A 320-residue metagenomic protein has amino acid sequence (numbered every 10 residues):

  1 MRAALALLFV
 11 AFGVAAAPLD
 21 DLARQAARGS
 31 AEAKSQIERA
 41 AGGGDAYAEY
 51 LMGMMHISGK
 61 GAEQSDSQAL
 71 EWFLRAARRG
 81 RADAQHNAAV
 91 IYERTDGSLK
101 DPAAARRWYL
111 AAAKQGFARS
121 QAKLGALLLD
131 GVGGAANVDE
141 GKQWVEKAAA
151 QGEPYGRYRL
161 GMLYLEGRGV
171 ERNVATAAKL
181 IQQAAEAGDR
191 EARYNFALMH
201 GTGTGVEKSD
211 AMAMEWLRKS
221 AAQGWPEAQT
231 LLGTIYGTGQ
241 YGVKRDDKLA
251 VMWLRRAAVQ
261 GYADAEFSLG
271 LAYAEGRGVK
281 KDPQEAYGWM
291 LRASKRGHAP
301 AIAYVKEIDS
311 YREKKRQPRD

Functional and structural regions predicted by a protein language model:
A11-G13: N-terminal signal peptide c-region/cleavage motif recognized by signal peptidases
L19, Y50, E71, H86 (+10 more regions): TPR/TPR-like alpha-solenoid signature
L19-D21, Q25, A40, L51-S58 (+10 more regions): Hydrophobic face of amphipathic alpha-helices that form TPR/SEL1-like repeat modules and related alpha-solenoid
R28-E32, E63-W72, L99-W108, A135-W144 (+4 more regions): Structural signature of tandem alpha-helical TPR/SEL1-like repeats, specifically the intra-repeat loop/turn
G29-S30, G42-D45, S58-K60, S65 (+16 more regions): Short helix-capping/linker turns of helical repeat alpha-solenoids
E38-A40, R75-A76, A111-A112, K147-A148 (+4 more regions): Canonical positions in the second alpha-helix
K280, Y287-D320: Terminal, low-structured helical/coil segments at or just beyond the last alpha-helical repeat
